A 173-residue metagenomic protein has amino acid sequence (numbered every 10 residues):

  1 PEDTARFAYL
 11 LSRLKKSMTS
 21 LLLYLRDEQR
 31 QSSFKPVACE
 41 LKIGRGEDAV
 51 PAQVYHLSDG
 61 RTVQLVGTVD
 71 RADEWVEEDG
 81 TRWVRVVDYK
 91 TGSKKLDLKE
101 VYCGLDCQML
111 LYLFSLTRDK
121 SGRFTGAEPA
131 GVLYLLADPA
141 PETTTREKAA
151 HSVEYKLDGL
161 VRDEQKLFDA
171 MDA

Functional and structural regions predicted by a protein language model:
P1-A173: Structural signature of nuclease core domains in nucleic-acid processing machines
